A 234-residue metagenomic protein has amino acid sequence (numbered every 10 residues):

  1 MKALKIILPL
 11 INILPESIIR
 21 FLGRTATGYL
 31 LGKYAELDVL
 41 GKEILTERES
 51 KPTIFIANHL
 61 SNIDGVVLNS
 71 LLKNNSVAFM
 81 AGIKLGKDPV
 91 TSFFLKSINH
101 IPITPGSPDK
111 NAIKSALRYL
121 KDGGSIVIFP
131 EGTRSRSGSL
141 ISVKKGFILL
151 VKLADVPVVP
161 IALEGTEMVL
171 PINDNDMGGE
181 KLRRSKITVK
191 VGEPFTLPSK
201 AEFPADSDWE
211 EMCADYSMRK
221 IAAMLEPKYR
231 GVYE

Functional and structural regions predicted by a protein language model:
K2-A35, S92, K96: Short hydrophobic helices that act as membrane-entry/anchoring signals
K2-L14, N111-E234: Non-catalytic C-terminal accessory region of glycerolipid acyltransferases and related lyso-lipid remodeling enzymes
R20, A26-H59: Helix-to-loop junction immediately C-terminal to a conserved catalytic motif
Y29-L30, S97-I103, P130-R134: Short, basic, glycine/proline-bearing loop/turn elements
V39-K42, D88, K110-I113: Structural motif corresponding to alpha-helix initiation and N-cap regions
E47-P108: Catalytic core of membrane glycerolipid acyltransferases/transacylases, capturing the structured, soluble-facing
